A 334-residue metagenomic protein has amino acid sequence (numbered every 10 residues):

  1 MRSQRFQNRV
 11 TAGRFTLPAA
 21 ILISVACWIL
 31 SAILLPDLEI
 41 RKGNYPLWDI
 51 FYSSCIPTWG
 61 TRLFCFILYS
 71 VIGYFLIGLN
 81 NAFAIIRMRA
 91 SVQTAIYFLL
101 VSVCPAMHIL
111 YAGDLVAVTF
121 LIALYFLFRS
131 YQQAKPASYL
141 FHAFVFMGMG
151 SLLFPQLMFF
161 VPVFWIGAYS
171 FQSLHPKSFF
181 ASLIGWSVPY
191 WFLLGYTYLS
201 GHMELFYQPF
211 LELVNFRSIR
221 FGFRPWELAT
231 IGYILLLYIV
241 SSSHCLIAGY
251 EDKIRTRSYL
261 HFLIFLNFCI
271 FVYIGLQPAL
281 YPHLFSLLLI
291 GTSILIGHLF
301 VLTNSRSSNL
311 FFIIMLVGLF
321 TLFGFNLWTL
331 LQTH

Functional and structural regions predicted by a protein language model:
K42-I56, Y207-A229, S242-H244: Juxtamembrane membrane-water interface segments that cap and precede transmembrane helices
I67-F83: Transmembrane-helix motifs of polytopic, lipid-linked glycan transferases
A90-P105, D114-I122, A143: Membrane-embedded helix bundles of polyisoprenyl
A123-S138: Membrane-interface transmembrane helices that cradle and orient dolichyl/undecaprenyl
L140-P155: Membrane-interface alpha helices of multi-pass inner-membrane proteins
F160-I184: Perimembrane helix-loop-helix junctions
S243-L266: Membrane-interface helix-loop-helix junctions at transmembrane boundaries of multi-pass membrane enzymes, predominantly
Y281-F300: Hydrophobic/aromatic-rich transmembrane helices and adjacent perimembrane loops
